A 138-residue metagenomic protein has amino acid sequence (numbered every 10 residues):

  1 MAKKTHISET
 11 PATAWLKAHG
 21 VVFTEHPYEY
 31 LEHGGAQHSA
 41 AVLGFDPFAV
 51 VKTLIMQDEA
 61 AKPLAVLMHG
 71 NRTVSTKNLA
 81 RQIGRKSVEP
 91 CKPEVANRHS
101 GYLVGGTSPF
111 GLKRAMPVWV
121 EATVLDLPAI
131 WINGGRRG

Functional and structural regions predicted by a protein language model:
M1-G138: Extended, low-hydrophobicity, polar/charged segments
